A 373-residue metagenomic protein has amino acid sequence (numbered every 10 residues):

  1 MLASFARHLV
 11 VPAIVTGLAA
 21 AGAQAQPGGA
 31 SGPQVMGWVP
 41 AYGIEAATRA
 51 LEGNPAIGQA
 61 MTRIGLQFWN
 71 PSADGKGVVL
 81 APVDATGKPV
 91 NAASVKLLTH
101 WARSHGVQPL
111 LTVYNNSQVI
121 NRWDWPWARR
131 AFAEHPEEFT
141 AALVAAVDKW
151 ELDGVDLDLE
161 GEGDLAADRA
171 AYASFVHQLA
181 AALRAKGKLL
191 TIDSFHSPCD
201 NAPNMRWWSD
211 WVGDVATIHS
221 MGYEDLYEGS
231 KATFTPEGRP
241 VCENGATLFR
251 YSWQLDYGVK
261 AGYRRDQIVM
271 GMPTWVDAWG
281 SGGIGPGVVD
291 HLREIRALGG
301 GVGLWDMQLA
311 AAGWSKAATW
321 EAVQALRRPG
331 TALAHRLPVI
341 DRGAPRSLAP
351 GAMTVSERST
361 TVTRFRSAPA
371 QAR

Functional and structural regions predicted by a protein language model:
M1-V10: Bacterial N-terminal signal peptides that target proteins for export
A21-P27: Boundary at the C-terminal end of the N-terminal hydrophobic targeting segment
G28-M61, G65-L248, Q267-V269, D277-W279: Chitinase-like catalytic core of GlcNAc-active glycosidases
W101, H105, A146, Q178-K186 (+5 more regions): Alpha-helical structural signal in soluble globular domains
V269-A344: Substrate-binding cleft of secreted/luminal carbohydrate-active enzymes
S356-T361, S367: Low-acidity, Ser/Thr- and Arg-rich intrinsically disordered low-complexity segments
